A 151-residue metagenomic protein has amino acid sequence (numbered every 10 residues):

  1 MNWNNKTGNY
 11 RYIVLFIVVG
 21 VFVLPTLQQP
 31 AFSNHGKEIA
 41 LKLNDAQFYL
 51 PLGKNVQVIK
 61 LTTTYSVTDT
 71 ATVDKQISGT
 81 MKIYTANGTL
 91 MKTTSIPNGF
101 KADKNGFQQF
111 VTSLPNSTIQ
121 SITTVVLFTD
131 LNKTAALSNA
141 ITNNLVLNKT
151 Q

Functional and structural regions predicted by a protein language model:
M1-S33: Secretory targeting signatures
Q29-N55, V146-Q151: Short, compositionally biased P/S/T/A/G/V-rich stretches that sit at domain boundaries
P51-S66, D74: Contiguous beta-strand segments within globular domains
T63-V67, I83, F128: Hydrophobic beta-strand positions in extracellular immunoglobulin-like domains
V73-K92: Extended low-complexity, serine/threonine- and proline-enriched intrinsically disordered segments
N87-I96, A135-N139: Surface-exposed loop/edge segments in extracytoplasmic proteins
T94-K133: Short, solvent-exposed, Trp/other aromatic-anchored flexible loops in extracytoplasmic proteins
G99-F100, K133-Q151: Short beta-strand elements
